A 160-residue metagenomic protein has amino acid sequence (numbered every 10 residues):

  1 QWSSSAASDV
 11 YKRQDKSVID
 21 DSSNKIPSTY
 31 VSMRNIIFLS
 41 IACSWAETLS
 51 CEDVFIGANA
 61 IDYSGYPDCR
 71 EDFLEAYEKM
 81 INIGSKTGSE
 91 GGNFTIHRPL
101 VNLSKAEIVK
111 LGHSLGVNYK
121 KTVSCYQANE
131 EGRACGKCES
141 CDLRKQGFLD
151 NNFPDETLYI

Functional and structural regions predicted by a protein language model:
Q1-A7, Y11: Single conserved hydrophobic/aromatic residue that forms the stacking wall/gate of nucleotide- or nucleobase-binding
A6, S50, N118-K121: Short loop/turn motifs at secondary-structure junctions
D9-D15, D68-E75, I108-V117: Short, electropositive alpha-helical surface patch
D9-I19, A134-S140: C-terminal alpha-helical cap/extension of soluble enzyme domains
D15-L103, R144-I160: Active-site adenylate/phosphate-handling loop in enzymes that bind or generate adenylated species
L103-Q127: Short, charged low-complexity linear segments at domain edges
V123-Q146: Local cysteine-cluster metal-coordination motifs and their immediate loop/turn environment, predominantly Fe-S cluster
